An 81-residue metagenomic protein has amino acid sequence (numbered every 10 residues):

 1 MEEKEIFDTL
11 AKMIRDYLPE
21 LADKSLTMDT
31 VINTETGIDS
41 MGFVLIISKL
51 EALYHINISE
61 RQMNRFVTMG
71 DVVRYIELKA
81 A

Functional and structural regions predicted by a protein language model:
E2-I38, L45-I47, A52-A81: Phosphopantetheine-dependent thiolation modules in NRPS/PKS and related acyl-activating systems
